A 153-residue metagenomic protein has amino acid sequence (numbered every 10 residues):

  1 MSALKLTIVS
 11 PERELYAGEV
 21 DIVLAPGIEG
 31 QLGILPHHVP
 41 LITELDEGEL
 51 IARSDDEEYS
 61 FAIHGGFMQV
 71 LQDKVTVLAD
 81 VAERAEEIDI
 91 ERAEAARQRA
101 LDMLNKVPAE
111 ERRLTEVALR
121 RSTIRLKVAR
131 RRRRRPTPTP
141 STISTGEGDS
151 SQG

Functional and structural regions predicted by a protein language model:
M1-S60: A positional/architectural concept
I63: Single-stranded nucleic acid-binding surfaces, predominantly the OB-fold ssDNA-binding core
V70-L71: Short, charge-patterned binding micro-sites
K74: Periplasmic-binding protein-like
A85-G148: Acidic/glycine-rich phosphate/pyrophosphate-binding loops and surrounding catalytic core that coordinate Mg2+
D149-G153: Phosphate-/nucleic-acid-contacting segments
